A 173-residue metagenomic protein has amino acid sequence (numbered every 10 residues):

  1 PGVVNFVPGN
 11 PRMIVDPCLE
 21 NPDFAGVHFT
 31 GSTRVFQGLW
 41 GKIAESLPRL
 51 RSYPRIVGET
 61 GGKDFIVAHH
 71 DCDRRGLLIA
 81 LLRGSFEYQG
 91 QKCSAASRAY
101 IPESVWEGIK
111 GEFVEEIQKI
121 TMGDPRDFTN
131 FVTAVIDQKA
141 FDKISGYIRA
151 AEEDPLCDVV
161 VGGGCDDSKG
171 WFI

Functional and structural regions predicted by a protein language model:
P1-V15, L47: PLP-dependent aminotransferase-like
E20-P22, G26, S32-I173: ALDH superfamily catalytic-core signature
